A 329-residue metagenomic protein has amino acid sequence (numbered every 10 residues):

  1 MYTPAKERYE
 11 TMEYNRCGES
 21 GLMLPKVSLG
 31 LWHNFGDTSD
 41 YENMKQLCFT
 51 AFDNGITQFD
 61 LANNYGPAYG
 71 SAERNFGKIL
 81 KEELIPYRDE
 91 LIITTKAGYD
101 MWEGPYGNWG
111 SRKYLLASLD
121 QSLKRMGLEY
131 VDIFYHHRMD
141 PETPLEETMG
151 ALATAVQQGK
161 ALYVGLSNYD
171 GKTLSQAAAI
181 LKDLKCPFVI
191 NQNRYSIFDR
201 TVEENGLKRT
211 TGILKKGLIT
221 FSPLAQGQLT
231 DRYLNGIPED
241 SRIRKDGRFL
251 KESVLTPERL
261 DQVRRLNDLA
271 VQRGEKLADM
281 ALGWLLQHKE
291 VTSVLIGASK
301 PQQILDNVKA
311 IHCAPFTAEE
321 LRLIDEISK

Functional and structural regions predicted by a protein language model:
M1-L91, Q157: N-terminal binding-site loop/beta-alpha segment at the start of enzyme catalytic domains that lines or forms
Y2-Y9, T143-K329: Beta/alpha (TIM)-barrel catalytic core signal, keyed to glycine-rich beta->alpha loops juxtaposed to Asp/Glu that bind
G18-G36, T94-G107, Y130, Y135: N-terminal small/glycine-rich loop or linker at the start of catalytic domains across soluble metabolic enzymes
L29, L61, T95, I133-H136 (+4 more regions): Conserved beta-strand positions
F35-D40, N64-A72, D140-P144, G171-K172 (+1 more regions): Acidic-and-aromatic substrate-binding clefts and catalytic sites of carbohydrate-active enzymes
T38-A51, G110-M126, L174-A178: Short, acidic/polar
S39-N43, S71, N75, Y106-Y114 (+2 more regions): Alpha-helix N-cap and loop-to-helix initiation/capping positions
L123-T143: Active-site groove signature of glycoside hydrolases
